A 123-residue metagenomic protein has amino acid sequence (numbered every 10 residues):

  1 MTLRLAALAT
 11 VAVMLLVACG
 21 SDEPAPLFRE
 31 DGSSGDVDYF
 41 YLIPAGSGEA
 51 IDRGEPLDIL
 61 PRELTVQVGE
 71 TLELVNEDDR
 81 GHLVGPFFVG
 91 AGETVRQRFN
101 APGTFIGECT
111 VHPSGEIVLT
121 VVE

Functional and structural regions predicted by a protein language model:
M1-V17: Sec-dependent bacterial lipoprotein signal peptides
C19-E123: Extracytoplasmic copper-binding redox domains, predominantly the cupredoxin/blue-copper superfamily
